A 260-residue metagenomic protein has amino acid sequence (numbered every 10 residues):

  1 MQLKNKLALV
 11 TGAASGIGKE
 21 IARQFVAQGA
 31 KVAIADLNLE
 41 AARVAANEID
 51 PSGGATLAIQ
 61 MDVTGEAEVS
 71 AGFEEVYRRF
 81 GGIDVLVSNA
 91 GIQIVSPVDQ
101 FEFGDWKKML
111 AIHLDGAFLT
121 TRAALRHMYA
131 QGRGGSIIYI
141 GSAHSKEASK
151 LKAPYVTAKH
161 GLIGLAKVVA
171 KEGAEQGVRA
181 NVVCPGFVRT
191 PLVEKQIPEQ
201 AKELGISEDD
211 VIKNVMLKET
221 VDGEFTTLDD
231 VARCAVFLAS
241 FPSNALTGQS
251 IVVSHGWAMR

Functional and structural regions predicted by a protein language model:
L3-A33: Canonical Rossmann dinucleotide-binding motif of NAD(H)/NADP(H)-dependent dehydrogenases/reductases, specifically
K4, E147, A235-V236, S243 (+1 more regions): Short C-terminal tail/terminal secondary-structure segment of NAD(P)H-dependent dehydrogenase/reductase domains
V87, A174, R179, L246-G248: Short, small/polar-rich loop/turn modules that mediate ligand/substrate recognition or access, typified
P97-V98, E102-L110, M216: Substrate-binding pocket helix/loop in short-chain dehydrogenase/reductase
T121, A158, A166: Active-site helix of classical SDR
R126, K171-E175, N244: Alpha-helical segment proximal to the catalytic Tyr-Lys
S142: Residue(s) in the substrate-gating loop at a strand-loop-helix junction that position the organic substrate next
